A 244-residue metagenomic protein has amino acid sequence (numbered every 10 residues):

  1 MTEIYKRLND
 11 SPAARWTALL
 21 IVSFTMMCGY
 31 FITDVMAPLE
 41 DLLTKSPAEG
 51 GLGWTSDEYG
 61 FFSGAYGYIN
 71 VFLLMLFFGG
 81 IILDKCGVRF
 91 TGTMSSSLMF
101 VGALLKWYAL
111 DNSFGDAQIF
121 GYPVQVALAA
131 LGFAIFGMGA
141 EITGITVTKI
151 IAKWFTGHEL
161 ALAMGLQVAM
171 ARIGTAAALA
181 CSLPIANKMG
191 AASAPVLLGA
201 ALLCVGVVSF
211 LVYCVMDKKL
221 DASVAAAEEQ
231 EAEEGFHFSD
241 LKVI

Functional and structural regions predicted by a protein language model:
M1-P12, D221-I244: Juxtamembrane intracellular "pre-TM" segments in multi-pass secondary transporters
T17-A48, S56: Extracytoplasmic
G64-I81: Central cavity-lining transmembrane alpha-helices of secondary-active solute carriers, predominantly the Major
S97-G121: C-terminal ends and interior cores of transmembrane alpha-helices in multi-pass membrane transporters/permeases
V126, G132-M170: Cytoplasmic helix-loop-helix junction between adjacent transmembrane helices in 12-TM secondary transporters
A161-N187: Glycine-rich segments within core transmembrane alpha-helices of 12-TM secondary carriers
A194-Y213: Symmetry-related core transmembrane helices of the 12-TM Major Facilitator Superfamily/SLC fold
